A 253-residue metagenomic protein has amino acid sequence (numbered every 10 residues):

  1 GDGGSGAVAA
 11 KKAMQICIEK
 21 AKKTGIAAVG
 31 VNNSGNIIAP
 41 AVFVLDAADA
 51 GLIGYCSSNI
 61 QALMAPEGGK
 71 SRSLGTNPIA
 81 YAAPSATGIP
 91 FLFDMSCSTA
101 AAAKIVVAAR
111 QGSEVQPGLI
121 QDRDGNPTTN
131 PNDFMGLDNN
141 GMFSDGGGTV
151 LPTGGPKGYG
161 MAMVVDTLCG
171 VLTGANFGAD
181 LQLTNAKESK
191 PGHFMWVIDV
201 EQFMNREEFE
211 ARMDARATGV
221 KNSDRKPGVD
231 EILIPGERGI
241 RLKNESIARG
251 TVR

Functional and structural regions predicted by a protein language model:
G1, A27-N32, P152-G154, M195-E201: Short glycine-rich or small-residue beta-strand-to-loop segments that form or flank ligand, phosphate, metal/Fe-S
G1-F91, M95: A glycine-rich, acidic short-motif signal
Q15-I18, L45-A48, A82, M161-C169 (+1 more regions): Predominant activation on well-ordered alpha-helical scaffold segments within soluble catalytic domains
Y55, L74, P78, P84 (+5 more regions): N-terminal nucleophile
M64-D138: Phosphate/diphosphate-binding glycine-rich loops and adjacent basic-rich segments that engage nucleotide
C97-A100, K157, V200-Q202: Glycine-rich beta-alpha junction loops
S113-A179: Secondary-shell segments that build the walls of catalytic and ion/ligand-binding clefts
T167, L172, F177-R253: Catalytic-core signal marking the mid-to-C-terminal active-site face
